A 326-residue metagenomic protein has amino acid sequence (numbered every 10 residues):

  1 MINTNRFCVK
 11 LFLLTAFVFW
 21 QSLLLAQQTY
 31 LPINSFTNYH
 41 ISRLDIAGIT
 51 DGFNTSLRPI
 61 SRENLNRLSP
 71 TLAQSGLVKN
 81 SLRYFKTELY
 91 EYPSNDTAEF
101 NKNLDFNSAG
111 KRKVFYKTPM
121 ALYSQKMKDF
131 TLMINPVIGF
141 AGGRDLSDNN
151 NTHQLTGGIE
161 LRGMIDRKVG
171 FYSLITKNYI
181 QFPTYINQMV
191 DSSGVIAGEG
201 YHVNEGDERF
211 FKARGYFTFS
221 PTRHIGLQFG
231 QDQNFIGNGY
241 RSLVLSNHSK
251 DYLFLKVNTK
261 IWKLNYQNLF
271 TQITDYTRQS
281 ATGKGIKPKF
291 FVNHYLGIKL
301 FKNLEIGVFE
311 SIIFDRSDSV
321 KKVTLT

Functional and structural regions predicted by a protein language model:
M1-T29: Bacterial Sec-dependent N-terminal signal peptides
F17, F36-N38, E208, Q228-F229: Short, flexible segments with low predicted structural confidence
Q28, A47-S56, S61-E63, L68-E305 (+1 more regions): Outer-membrane beta-barrel channel domains
Q28-A47: Short N-terminal segments immediately surrounding and downstream of signal-peptide cleavage
R316-T326: Gram-negative and organellar
